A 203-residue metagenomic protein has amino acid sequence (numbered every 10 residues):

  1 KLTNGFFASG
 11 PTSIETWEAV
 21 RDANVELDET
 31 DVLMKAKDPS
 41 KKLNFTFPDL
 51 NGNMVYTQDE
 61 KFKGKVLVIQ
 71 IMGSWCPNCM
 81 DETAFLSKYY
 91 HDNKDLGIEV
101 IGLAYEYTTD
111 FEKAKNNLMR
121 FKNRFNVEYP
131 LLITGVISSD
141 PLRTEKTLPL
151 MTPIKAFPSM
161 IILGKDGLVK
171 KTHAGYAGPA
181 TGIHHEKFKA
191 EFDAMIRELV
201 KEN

Functional and structural regions predicted by a protein language model:
F6-D49, N53, E60-G64: N-proximal helix/coil linker or "cap" segments that precede and/or mark the start of modular domains
R21, A156-N203: Thiol-/selenol-based redox modules, centered on thioredoxin-like and closely related oxidoreductase domains
A36-P39, K146, L150-I154: Short loop/turn motifs at secondary-structure junctions and domain boundaries
K42-L43, L67, F157-S159: Short loop/turn microsegments at loop-to-beta-strand junctions
V55-L86, E99-I101: Short active-site neighborhood of thiol/selenol oxidoreductases, capturing the structured segment around
D81-V127, I137-E145: Structural microenvironment flanking redox-active thiols in thiol-disulfide oxidoreductases
N126-P130, P149-I161: Structural micro-motif
